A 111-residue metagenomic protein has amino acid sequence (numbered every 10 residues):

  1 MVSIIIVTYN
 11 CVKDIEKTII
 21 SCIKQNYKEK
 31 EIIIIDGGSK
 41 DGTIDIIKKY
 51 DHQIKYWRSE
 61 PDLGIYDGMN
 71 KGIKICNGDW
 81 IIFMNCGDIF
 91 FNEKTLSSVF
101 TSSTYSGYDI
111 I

Functional and structural regions predicted by a protein language model:
M1-I111: Nucleotide-sugar donor-binding/catalytic module of glycosyltransferases that assemble extracellular/cell-envelope
